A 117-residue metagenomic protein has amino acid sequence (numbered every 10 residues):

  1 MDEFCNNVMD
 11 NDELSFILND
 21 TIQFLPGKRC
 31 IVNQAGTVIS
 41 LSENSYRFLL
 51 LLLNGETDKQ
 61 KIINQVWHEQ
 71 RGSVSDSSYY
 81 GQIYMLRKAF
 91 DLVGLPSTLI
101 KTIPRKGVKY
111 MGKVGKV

Functional and structural regions predicted by a protein language model:
D2-L25, C30-L41, Y79-V117: DNA-binding patch around the recognition helix
N33-Q34, R47-F48, R71: Residue-level detector of alpha-helix boundaries and kinks
V38-W67: Short amphipathic alpha-helical recognition elements used for nucleic-acid or partner binding across transcription
L49, Q70, R87-F90: Hydrophobic core positions within the conserved protein kinase catalytic domain
E56, Q70-S73, G94: Residues at alpha-helix boundaries and short interhelical turns
H68-Y80: Short, positively charged loop/turn segments that connect secondary-structure elements
